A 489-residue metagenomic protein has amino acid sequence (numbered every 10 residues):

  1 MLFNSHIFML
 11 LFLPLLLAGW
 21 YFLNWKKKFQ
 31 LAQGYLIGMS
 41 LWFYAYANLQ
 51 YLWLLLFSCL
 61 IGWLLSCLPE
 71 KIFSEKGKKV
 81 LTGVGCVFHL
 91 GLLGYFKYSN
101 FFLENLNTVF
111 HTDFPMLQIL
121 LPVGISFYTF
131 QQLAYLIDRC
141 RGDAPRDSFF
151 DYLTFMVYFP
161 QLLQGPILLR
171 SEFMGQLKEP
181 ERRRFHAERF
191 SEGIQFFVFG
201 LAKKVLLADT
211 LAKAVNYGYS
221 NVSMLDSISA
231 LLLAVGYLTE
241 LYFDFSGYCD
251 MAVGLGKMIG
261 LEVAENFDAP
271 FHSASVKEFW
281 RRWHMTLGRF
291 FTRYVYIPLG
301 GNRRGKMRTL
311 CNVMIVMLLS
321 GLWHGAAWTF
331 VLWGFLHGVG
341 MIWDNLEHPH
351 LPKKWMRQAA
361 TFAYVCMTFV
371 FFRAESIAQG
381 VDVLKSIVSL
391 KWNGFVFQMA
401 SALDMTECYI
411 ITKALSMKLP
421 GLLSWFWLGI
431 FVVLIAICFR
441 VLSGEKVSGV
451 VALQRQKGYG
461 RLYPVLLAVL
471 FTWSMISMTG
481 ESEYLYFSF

Functional and structural regions predicted by a protein language model:
M1-S488: Membrane-embedded transmembrane alpha-helical bundles that form the catalytic cores of multi-pass lipid-modifying
